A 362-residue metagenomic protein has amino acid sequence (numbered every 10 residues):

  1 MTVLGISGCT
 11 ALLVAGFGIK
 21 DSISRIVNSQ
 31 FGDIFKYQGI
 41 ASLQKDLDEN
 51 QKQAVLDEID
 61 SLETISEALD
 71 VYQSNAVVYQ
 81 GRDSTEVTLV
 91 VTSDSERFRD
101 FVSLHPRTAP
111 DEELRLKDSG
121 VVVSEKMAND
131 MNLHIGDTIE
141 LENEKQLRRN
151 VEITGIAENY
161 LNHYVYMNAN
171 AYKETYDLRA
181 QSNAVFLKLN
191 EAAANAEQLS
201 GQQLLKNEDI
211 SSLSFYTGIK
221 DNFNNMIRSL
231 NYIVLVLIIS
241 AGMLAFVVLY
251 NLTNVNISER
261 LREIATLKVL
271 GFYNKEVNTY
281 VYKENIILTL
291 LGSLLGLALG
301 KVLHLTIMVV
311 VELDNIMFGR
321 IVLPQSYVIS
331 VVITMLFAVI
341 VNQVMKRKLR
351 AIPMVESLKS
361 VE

Functional and structural regions predicted by a protein language model:
M1-D118, E125, D137: Juxtamembrane segments of multi-pass membrane proteins
M1-G8, N256, Y282, I286 (+1 more regions): N-terminal Sec/SRP start-transfer signal
I23-V27, S200-F246, V255-E259, V310-D314: Peri-transmembrane interface segments
I34, R115, I156-A193, T217: Small-residue transmembrane helix packing/gating motifs
Q38-K45, M127-A128, T154-I156, L178-N207 (+1 more regions): A short beta-strand structural signal in non-transmembrane regions
D111-A171: Hydrophobic secondary-structure segments that place a key small or acidic residue at a functional site
N231, A245-I287: Interfacial "coupling" helices/loops that link adjacent transmembrane helices in transporter permeases
T279-Y280, S293-E356: Short helix-loop junctions at transmembrane helix boundaries
